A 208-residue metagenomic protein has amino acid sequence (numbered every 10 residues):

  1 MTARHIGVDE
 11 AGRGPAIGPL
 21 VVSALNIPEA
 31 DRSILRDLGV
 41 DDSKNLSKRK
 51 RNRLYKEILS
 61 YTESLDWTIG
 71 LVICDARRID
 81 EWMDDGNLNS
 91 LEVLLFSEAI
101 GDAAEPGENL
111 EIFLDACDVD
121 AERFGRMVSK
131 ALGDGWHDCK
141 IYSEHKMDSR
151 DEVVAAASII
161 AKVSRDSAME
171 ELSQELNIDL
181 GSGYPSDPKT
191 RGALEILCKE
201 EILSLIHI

Functional and structural regions predicted by a protein language model:
M1-I206: RNase H-like, Mg2+-dependent phosphodiesterase core, and more generally RNA phosphate-backbone-engaging helix-loop
